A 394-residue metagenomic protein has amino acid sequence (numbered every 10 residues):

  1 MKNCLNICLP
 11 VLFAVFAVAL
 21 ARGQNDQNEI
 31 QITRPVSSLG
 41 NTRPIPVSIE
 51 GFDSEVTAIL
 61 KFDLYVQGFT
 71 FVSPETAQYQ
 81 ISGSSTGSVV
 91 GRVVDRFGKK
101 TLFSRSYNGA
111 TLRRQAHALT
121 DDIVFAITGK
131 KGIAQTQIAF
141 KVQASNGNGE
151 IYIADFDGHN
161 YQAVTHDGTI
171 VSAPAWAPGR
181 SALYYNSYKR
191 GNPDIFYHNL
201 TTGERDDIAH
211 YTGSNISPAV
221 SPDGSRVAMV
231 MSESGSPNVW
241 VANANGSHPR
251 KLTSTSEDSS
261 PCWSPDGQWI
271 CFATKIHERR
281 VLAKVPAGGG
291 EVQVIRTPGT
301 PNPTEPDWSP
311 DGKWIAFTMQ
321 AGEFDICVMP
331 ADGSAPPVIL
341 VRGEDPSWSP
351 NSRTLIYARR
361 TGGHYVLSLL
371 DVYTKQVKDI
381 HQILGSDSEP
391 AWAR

Functional and structural regions predicted by a protein language model:
C8-A17: Bacterial N-terminal signal peptides
R22-F62: A structural "domain/chain start" motif
T76-D122: Amphipathic beta-strand/beta-sheet edge segments enriched in Tyr/Trp
K131, V142-E150, G168, N186-I195 (+9 more regions): A flexible loop/linker signature enriched in serine peptidases of the S9 family
G132-A134, P178-G179, P222-D223, P265-D266 (+3 more regions): Residue-level detector of Asp-centered blade-edge/turn motifs that repeat once per structural unit in beta-propeller
I138, L183, G224-A228, G267-C271 (+2 more regions): Hydrophobic beta-strand positions that form the internal "hydrophobic ladder" of WD40/Gbeta-like beta-propeller blades
D155-S172, H198-I216, A242-E257, V285-N302 (+2 more regions): Multi-bladed beta-propeller domains
